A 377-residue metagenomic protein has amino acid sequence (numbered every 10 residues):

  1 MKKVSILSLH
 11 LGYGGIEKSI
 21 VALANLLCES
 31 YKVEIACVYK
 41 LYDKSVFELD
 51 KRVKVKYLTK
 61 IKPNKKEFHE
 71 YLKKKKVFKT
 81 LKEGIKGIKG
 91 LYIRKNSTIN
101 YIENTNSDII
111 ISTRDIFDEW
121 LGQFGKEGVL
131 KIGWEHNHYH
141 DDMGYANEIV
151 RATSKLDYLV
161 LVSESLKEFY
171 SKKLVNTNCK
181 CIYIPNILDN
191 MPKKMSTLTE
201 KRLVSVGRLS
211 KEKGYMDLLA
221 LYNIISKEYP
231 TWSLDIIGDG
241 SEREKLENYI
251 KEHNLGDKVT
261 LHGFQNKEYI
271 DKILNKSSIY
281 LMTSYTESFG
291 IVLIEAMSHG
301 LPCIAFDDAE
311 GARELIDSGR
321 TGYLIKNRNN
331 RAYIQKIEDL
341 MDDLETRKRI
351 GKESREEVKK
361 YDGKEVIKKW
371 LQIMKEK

Functional and structural regions predicted by a protein language model:
E17-A22, K201-P230, S241-E247, R331: A conserved mid-protein helix/loop that constitutes part of the nucleotide-sugar donor-binding site
G133-H140, S154-P192: Donor nucleotide-sugar binding/catalytic pocket of nucleotide-sugar-dependent glycosyltransferases
T231, A332, D339, T346-K360 (+1 more regions): A short, well-ordered alpha-helix in the C-terminal region of glycosyltransferases
E247-Q265: Nucleotide-activated donor-binding/catalytic signature segment of Leloir-type glycosyltransferases, i.e., the conserved
F264-Q265, K272-S277, W370: Short alpha-helical donor nucleotide-sugar binding micro-motif in glycosyltransferases
Y285: Aromatic "clamp/platform" in nucleotide-sugar-dependent glycosyltransferases that forms part of the donor/acceptor
P302-F306: Short hydrophobic beta-strand element within catalytic cores of glycosyltransferases and related nucleotide-activated
D317-G319, Y323-N330, D339-L344: Conserved acidic donor-binding segment of nucleotide-sugar-dependent glycosyltransferases
